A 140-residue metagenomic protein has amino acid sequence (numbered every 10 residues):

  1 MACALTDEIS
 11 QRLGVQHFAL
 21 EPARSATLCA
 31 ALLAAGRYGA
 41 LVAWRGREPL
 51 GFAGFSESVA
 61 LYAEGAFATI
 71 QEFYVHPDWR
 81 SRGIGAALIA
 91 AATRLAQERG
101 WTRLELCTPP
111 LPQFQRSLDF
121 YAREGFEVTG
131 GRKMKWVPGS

Functional and structural regions predicted by a protein language model:
C3-C29: Conserved GNAT-fold acetyl-CoA-binding loop/helix
A40-V42, E48-E57, T69: Conserved beta-strand in the GNAT
A43, S81-A86, A96: Glycine-rich acyl-CoA binding loop
F73-R80: A short, internal acetyl-CoA/4′-phosphopantetheine-binding micro-motif in the GNAT/acyltransferase core
H76, A87-R103, E127: Conserved acyl-CoA
R80, R103-S117, W136-G139: Conserved beta-strand-loop-alpha-helix junction that forms the acyl-donor binding cleft
Y121-G131: Conserved acetyl-CoA-binding loop of GNAT-fold acetyltransferases
